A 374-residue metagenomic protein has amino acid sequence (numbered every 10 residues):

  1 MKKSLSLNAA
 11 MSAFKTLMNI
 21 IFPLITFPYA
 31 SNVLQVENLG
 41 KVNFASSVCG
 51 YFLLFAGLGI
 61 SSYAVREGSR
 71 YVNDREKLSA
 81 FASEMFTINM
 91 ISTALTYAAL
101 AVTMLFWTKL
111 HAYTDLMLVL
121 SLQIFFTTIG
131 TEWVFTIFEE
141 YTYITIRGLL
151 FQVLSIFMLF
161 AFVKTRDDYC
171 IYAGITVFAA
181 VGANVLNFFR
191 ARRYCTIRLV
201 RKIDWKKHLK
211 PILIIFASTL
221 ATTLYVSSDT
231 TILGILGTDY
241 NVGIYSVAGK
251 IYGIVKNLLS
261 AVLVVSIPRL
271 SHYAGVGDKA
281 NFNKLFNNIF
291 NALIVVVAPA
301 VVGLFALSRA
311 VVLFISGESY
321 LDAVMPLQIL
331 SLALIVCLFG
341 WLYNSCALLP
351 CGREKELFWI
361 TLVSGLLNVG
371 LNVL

Functional and structural regions predicted by a protein language model:
M1-K2, T142-T145, Y169-T176, G182-S227 (+3 more regions): Interhelical loop/hinge segments that connect adjacent transmembrane helices in multipass membrane
K3-S62, Y97, I156, T176 (+1 more regions): Signature of the first transmembrane helix
T16, I20, S47-G50, T93 (+9 more regions): Residue-level recognition of pore/gate-forming positions within transmembrane alpha-helices of multi-pass
L17, L24, L54-A56, S62 (+5 more regions): Alpha-helical transmembrane segments of multi-pass membrane transport and lipid-handling proteins
I21-L39, A161-T165, T223-I254, P268-Y273 (+1 more regions): Helix-terminus/linker motif at the lipid-water interface of multi-pass membrane proteins
F27-P28, G57-N73, A248, Y252-F290 (+2 more regions): Helix-loop junctions and terminal segments of transmembrane helices in multi-pass membrane transport/translocation
T114, F125-R147, L332-V363, V373: Membrane-interface junctions at transmembrane-helix termini in multi-pass inner-membrane proteins
T114, L118-S121, T145-R193, P211 (+2 more regions): Hydrophobic alpha-helical transmembrane segments
